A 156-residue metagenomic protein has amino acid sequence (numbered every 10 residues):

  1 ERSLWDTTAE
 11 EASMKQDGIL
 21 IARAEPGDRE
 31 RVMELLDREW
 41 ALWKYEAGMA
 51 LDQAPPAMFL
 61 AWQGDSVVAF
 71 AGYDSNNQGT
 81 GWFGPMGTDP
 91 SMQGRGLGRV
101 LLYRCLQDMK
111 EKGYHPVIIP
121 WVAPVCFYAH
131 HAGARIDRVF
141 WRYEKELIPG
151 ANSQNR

Functional and structural regions predicted by a protein language model:
E1-K15, W121, F140-L147: Acyl-donor-binding surface of acyltransferase catalytic domains
M14-D17, G27, D52-P56: Short gly/pro-enriched beta-turn/loop segments at secondary-structure junctions
I19-V32: A short beta-loop-alpha structural element at the N-terminal edge of CoA-dependent acyl/N-acetyltransferase catalytic
L36: A conserved mid-domain beta-alpha-beta active-site/ligand-binding segment of alpha/beta enzyme cores
E39-P90: A conserved beta-strand-loop-helix scaffold within acyl/acetyltransferase catalytic domains
T88, G94-Q107, E111, H130: Conserved acetyl-CoA-binding loop-helix of GNAT-fold acetyltransferases
R99, E111, H115, W121-G150: Conserved active-site alpha-helix within GNAT-family acetyltransferase domains
